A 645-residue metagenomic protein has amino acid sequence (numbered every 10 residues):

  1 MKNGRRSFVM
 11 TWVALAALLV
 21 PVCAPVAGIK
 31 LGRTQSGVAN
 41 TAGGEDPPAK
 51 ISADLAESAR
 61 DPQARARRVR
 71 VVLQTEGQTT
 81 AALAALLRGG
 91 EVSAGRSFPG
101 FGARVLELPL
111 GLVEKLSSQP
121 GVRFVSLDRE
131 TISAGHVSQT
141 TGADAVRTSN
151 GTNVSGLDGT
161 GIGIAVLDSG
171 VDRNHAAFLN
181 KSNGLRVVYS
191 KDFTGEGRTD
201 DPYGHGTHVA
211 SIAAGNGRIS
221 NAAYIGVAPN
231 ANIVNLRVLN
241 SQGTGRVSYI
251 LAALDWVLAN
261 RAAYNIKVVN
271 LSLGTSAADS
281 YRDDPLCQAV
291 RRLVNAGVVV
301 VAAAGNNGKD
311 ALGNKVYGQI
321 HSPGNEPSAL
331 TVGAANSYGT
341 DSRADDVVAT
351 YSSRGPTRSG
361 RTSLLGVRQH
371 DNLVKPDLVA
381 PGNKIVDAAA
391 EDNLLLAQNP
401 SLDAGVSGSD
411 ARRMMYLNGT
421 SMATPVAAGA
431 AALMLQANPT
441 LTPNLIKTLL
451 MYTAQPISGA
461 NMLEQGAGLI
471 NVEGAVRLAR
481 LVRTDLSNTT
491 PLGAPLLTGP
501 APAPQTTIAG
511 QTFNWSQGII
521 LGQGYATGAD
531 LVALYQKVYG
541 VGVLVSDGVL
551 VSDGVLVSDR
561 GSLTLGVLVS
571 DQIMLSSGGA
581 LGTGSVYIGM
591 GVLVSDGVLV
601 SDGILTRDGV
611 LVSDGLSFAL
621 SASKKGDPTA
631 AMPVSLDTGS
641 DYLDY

Functional and structural regions predicted by a protein language model:
K2-S155, I162-I164, A176, N183 (+18 more regions): Autoinhibitory N-terminal propeptides
G37-A39, A53-P62, I225, A259 (+7 more regions): C-terminal subdomain of the subtilisin-like protease fold in secreted/lumenal serine endopeptidases
D54-P62, Q74-E76, L86-G90, K115-Q119 (+16 more regions): Structured segments of extracytoplasmic/periplasmic soluble domains in secreted or envelope-associated proteins
R65-A66, N150-K191, G195-S248, A262-V268 (+9 more regions): Subtilisin-like serine protease catalytic core
A81, A85, L110-E114, S118-P120 (+11 more regions): Solvent-exposed, polar/charged alpha-helical surfaces in well-ordered, non-transmembrane soluble domains, broadly
G100-P109, K115, Q119, A213 (+5 more regions): Mobile, glycine-rich extracellular loop/lid and propeptide segments that shape or gate substrate/ligand access
G111, D158-T160, E196, N216-S220 (+14 more regions): Substrate-binding/access-modulating region of protease and related hydrolase catalytic domains
E196-A210, R361, M415-G429: Gly/Ser-rich catalytic serine loop of serine hydrolases
